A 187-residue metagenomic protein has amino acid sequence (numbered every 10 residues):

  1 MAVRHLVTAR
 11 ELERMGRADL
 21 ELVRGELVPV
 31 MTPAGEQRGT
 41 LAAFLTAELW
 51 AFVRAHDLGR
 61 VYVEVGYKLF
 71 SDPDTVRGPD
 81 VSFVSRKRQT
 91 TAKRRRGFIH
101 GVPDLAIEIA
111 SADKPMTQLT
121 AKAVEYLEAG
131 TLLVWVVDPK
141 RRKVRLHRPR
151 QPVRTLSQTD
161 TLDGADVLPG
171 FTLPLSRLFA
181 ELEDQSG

Functional and structural regions predicted by a protein language model:
M1-G187: Gly/Pro/Ser/Thr-rich low-complexity, intrinsically disordered segments predominantly at protein N-termini
